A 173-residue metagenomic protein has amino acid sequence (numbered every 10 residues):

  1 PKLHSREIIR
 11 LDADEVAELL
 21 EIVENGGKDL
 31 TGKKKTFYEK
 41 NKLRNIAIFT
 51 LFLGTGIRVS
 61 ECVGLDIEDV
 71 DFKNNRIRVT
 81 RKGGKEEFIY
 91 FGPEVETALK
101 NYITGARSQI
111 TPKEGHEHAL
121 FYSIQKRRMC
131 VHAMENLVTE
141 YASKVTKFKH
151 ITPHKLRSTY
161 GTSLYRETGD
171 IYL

Functional and structural regions predicted by a protein language model:
P1-L173: Conserved catalytic core of the tyrosine transesterase superfamily
